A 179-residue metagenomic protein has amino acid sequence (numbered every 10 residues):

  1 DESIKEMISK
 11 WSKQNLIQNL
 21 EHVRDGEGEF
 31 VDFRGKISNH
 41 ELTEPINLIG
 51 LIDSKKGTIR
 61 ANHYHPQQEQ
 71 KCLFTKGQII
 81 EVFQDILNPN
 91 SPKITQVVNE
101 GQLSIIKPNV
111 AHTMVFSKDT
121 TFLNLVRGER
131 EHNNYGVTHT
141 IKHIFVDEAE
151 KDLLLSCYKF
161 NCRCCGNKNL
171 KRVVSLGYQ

Functional and structural regions predicted by a protein language model:
D1-N47, A61: A short, N-terminal "cap"/entry segment at the start of jelly-roll beta-barrel domains of the cupin/DSBH fold
M7, N19, V23-D25, P89-P92 (+1 more regions): Double-stranded beta-helix
G50-Q68: Conserved short histidine dyad/triad with adjacent acidic residue
N62, E81-V82, I106, A111-S117 (+1 more regions): Short beta-strand His + acidic residue motifs that chelate non-heme Fe in jelly-roll/DSBH and cupin folds
H63, E69-F74, Q96, S104 (+1 more regions): His/acidic/aromatic-lined binding-pocket segments of jelly-roll/cupin-type domains and related regulatory beta-sandwich
Q67-I86: Glycine- and acidic-residue-biased ligand/ion/polar-headgroup-sensing regions
I86-P108: Short acidic-glycine-tyrosine-enriched beta hairpin
C157-Q179: N-terminal juxtadomain amphipathic helix that follows a signal peptide/anchor or precedes a small N-terminal auxiliary
